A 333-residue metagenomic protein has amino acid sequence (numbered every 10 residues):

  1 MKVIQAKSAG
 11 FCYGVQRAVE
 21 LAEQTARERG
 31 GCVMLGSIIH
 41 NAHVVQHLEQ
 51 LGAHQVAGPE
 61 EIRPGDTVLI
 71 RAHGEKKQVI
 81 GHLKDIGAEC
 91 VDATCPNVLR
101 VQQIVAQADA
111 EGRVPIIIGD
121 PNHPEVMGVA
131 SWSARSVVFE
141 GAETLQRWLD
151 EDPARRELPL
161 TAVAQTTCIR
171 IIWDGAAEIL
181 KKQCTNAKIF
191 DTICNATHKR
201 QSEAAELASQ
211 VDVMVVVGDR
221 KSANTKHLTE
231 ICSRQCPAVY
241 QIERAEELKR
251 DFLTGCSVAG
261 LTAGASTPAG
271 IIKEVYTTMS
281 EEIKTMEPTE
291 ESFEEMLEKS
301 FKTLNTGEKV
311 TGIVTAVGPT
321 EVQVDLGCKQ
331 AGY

Functional and structural regions predicted by a protein language model:
M1-I283: The feature marks the mature, well-folded catalytic cores of soluble enzymes
K284-Y333: Single-stranded RNA-binding regions, centering on S1/OB-family and related RNA-binding modules
